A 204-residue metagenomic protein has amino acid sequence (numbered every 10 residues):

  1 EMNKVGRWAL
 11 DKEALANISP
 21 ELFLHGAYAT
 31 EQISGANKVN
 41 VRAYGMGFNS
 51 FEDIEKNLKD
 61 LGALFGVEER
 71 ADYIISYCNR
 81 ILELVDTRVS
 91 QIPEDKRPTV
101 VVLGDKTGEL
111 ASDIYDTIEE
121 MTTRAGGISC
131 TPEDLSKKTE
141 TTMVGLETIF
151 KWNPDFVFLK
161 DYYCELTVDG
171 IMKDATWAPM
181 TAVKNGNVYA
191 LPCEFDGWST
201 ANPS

Functional and structural regions predicted by a protein language model:
E1-L64, E68, T87, E140-N187: Acidic/His-rich segments in extracytoplasmic proteins that coordinate ligands and/or metal ions
E13, E52-E55, D116-E120, S204: A structural signal for well-ordered alpha-helical segments within the folded catalytic domains of diverse enzymes
A14, D60, Y77, M121-R124: Amphipathic alpha-helical segments that form well-ordered structural scaffolds and often line/cohere around active
Q32-L110, T131-E133, T139-T141, A190-S204: Extracytoplasmic substrate-binding proteins
D95-P98, R124, K151-N153: Short gly/pro-enriched beta-turn/loop segments at secondary-structure junctions
A111-I114, D169-G170: Short, well-ordered secondary-structure micro-motifs
A111-S112, E119-T122, M143-K151: A residue-level marker of the well-folded mature domains of exported/periplasmic proteins
I118-K138, N185-P192: His/Asp/Glu-enriched short active-site or ligand-binding loop at hydrolase and phosphoryl-transfer sites
